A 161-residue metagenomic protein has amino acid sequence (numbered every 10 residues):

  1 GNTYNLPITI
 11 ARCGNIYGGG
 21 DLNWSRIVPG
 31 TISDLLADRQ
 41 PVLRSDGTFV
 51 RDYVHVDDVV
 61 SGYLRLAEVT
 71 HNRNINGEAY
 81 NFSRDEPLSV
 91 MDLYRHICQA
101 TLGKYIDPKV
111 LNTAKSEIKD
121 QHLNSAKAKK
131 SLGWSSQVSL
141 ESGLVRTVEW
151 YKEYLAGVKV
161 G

Functional and structural regions predicted by a protein language model:
G1-G19: Conserved beta-loop-beta element that borders a ligand/cofactor-binding pocket
I16, G20-L22, F49, D85: Gly/Ser/Thr-rich beta-alpha loop segments that engage phosphate groups in nucleotides
W24, V28-P29: Amphipathic alpha-helical segments in well-structured domains
I32: Metal-dependent nuclease catalytic cores in nucleic-acid-processing enzymes, especially RNase H-like/related
L35-G161: C-terminal substrate-binding subdomain of Rossmann-fold SDR/epimerase-dehydratase oxidoreductases
